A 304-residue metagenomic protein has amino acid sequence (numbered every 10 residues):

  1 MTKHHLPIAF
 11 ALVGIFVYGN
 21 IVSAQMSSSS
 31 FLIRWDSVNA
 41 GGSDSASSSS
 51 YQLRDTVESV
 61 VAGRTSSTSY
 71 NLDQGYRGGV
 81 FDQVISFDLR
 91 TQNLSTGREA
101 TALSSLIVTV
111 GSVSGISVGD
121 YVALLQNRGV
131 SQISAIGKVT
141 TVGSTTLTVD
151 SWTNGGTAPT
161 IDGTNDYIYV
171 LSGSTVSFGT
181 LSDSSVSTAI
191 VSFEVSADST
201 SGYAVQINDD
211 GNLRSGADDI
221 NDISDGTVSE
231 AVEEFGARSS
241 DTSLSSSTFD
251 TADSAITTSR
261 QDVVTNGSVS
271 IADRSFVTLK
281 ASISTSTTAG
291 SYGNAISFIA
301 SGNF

Functional and structural regions predicted by a protein language model:
M1-I8: Bacterial N-terminal signal peptides that target proteins for export
A9-Y18: Bacterial N-terminal signal peptides
A24-D82, Q126: N-terminal exported-region signature
A24-R34, S49, S67, G79-L94 (+1 more regions): Signature of Gram-negative chaperone-usher
T56-S59, V113-G115, N127-V130, T141-T145 (+4 more regions): Acidic glycine-/aspartate-rich tracts in secreted/extracellular proteins
D88-T101, G111-V118, R128-S185: Small/polar beta-strand repeat architecture
A100-V108, S275-V277: Short, structured beta-strand/loop micro-motifs enriched in basic residues and often containing a Trp
